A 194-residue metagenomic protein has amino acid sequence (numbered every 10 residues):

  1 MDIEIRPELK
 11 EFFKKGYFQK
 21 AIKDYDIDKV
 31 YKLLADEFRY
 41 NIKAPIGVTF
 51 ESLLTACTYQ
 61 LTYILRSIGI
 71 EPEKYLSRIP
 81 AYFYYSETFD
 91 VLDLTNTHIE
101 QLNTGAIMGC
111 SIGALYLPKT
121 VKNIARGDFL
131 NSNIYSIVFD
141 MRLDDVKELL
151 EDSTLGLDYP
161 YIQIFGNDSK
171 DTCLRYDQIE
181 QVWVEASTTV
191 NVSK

Functional and structural regions predicted by a protein language model:
M1-F13, Q19-R78, S86-Q101, S111-N123 (+4 more regions): Structural signature of tandem-repeat unit edges
